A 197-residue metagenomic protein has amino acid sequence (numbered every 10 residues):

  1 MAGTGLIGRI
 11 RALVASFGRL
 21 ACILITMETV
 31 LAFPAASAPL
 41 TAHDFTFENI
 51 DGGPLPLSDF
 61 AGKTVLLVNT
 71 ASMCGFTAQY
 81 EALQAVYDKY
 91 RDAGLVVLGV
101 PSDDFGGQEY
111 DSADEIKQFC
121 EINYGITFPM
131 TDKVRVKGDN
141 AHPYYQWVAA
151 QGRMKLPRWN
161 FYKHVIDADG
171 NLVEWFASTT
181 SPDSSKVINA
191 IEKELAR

Functional and structural regions predicted by a protein language model:
M1-S16: N-terminal secretory signal peptides that target proteins for export/translocation
F17-L31: Bacterial N-terminal signal peptides
F33-S58, A78: N-terminal "domain-start" segment that seeds a small globular fold
N49, N69-M73: Amphipathic alpha-helical repeat scaffolds
F76-A141: Structural microenvironment flanking redox-active thiols in thiol-disulfide oxidoreductases
P143-R197: Thiol-/selenol-based redox modules, centered on thioredoxin-like and closely related oxidoreductase domains
